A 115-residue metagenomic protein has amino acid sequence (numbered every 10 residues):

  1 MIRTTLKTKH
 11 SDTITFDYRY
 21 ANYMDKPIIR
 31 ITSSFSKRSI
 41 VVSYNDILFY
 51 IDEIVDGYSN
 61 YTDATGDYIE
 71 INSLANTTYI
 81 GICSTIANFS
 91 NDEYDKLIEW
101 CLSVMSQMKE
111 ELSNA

Functional and structural regions predicted by a protein language model:
M1-A115: Positively charged, low-complexity terminal tracts and the immediately adjacent first secondary-structure elements
